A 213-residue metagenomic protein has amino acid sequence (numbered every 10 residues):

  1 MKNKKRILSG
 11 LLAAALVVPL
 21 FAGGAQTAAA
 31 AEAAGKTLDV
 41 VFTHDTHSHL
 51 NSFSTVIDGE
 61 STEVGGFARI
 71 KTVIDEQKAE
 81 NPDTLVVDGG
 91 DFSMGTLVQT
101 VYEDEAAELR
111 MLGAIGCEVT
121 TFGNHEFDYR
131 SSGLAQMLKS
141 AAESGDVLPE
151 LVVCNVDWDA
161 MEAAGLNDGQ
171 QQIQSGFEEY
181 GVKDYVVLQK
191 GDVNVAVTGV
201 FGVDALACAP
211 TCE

Functional and structural regions predicted by a protein language model:
M1-L11: Bacterial N-terminal signal peptides that target proteins for export
K4, A14-A15, K71: Low-complexity, intrinsically disordered short peptide segments enriched in small/polar/basic residues
I7-S9, A29, I74: Sequence-pattern detector for short linear motifs and compositional/periodic biases rather than a specific fold
L11, G24-A25, Q170, D192: Intrinsically disordered, low-complexity regions
L12, L16-L20: Hydrophobic core
L20-A34: Sec-dependent signal peptide cleavage junction
A31-E213: Acidic, metal/ion-coordinating pockets
